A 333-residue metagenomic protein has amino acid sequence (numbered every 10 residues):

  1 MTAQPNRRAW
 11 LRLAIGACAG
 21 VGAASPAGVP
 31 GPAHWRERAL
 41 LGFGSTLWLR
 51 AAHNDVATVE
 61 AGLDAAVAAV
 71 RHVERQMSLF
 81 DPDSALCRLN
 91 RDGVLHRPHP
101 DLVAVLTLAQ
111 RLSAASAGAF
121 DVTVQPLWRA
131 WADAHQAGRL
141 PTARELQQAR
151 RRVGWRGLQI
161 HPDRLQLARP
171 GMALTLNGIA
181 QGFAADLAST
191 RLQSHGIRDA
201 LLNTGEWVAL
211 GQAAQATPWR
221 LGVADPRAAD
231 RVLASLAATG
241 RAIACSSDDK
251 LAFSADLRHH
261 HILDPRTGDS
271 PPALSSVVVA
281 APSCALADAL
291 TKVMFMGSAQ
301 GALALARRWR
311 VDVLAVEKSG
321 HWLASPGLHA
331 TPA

Functional and structural regions predicted by a protein language model:
M1-A333: Mature catalytic core of soluble alpha/beta enzymes
